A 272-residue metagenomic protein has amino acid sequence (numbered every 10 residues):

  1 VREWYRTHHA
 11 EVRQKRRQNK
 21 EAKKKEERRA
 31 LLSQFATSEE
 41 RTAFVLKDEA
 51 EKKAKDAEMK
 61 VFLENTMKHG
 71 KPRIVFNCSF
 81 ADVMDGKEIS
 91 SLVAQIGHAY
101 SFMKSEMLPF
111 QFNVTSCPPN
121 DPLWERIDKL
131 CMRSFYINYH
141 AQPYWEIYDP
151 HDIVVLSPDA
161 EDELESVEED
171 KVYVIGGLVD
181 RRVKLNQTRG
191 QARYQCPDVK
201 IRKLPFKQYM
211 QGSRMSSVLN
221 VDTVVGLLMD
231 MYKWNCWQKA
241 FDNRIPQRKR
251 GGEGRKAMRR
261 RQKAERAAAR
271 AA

Functional and structural regions predicted by a protein language model:
V1-D162, R259, R266: RNA substrate-binding interface of SAM-dependent RNA methyltransferases
T66-H69, K104-E106, I147-D149, E165-E168 (+3 more regions): Intrinsically disordered, low-complexity regulatory regions enriched in Ser/Pro/Gly/Thr and acidic residues
W124, E165-S166, K184-L185: Short glycine-/acidic-enriched loop or helix-start segments at secondary-structure transitions that form or flank
E169-A272: C-terminal folded domains that constitute the principal catalytic or ligand-binding module of multi-domain proteins
